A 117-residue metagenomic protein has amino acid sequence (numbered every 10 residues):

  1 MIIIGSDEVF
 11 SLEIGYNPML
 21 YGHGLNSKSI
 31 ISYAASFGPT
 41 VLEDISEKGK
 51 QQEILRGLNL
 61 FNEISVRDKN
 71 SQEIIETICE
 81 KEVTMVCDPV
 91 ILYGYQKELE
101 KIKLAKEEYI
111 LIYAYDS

Functional and structural regions predicted by a protein language model:
M1-R56, L104: Aromatic- and Gly/Pro-rich donor/ligand-binding loops that form nucleotide- or phosphate-bearing donor binding pockets
V9, N70-S71: Alpha-helix capping/helix-boundary segments
I30-I31, I64, V83: Hydrophobic/aromatic residues located in beta-strands of well-ordered beta-sheets within soluble catalytic
F61-D68: A short beta-strand/loop micro-motif in the catalytic core of glycosyltransferases that engages the nucleotide-sugar
D68-K69, D88, D116: Helix N-cap/beta->alpha junction signal
Q72-V90: Helix-loop-beta element that forms the nucleotide-linked donor phosphate-binding surface in glycosyltransferases
V86-P89, Q96-L99, L104: Hydrophobic alpha-helical positions that pack around
I102-S117: Conserved catalytic-core segment of nucleotide-activated headgroup transferases in glycan assembly
